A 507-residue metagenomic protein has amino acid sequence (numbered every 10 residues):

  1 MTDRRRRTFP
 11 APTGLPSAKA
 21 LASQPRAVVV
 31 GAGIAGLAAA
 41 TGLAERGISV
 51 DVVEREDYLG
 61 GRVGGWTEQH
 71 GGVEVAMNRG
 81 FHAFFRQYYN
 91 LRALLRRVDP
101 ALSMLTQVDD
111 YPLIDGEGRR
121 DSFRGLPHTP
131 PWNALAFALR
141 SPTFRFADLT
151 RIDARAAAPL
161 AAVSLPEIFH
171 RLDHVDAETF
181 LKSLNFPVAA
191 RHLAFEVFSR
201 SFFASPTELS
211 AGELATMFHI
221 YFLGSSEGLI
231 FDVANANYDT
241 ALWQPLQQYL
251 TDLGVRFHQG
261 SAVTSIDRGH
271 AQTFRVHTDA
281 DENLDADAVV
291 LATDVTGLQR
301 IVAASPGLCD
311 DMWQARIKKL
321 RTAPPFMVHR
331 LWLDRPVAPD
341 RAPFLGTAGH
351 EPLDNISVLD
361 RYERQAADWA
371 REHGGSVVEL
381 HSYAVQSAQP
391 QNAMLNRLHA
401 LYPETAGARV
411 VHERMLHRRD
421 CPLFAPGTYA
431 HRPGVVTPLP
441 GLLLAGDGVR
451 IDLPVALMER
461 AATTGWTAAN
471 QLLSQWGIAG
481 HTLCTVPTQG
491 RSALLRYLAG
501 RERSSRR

Functional and structural regions predicted by a protein language model:
T2-L15, P339-R507: Conserved flavin/dinucleotide-binding core of flavoenzymes
T2-T8, S261-V378, Y383-A388, R397 (+1 more regions): Mid-domain catalytic core of redox enzymes that form a hydrophobic substrate pocket/lid adjacent to a catalytic redox
A22, A156-G269: Active-site/ligand-binding neighborhood in enzyme catalytic cores
A22-V52: N-terminal Rossmann-like FAD-binding beta1-loop-alpha1 element of flavoenzymes
A35, Y58, T296: Conserved Rossmann-like nucleotide-cofactor binding loop
A44-H70: Glycine-rich FAD pyrophosphate-binding loop
H70-T106: Conserved FAD-binding subdomain of flavin-dependent enzymes
L91-R92, R96-R97, L102-G212: Mobile amphipathic helical/loop "lid" adjacent to a hydrophobic cofactor/ligand pocket
